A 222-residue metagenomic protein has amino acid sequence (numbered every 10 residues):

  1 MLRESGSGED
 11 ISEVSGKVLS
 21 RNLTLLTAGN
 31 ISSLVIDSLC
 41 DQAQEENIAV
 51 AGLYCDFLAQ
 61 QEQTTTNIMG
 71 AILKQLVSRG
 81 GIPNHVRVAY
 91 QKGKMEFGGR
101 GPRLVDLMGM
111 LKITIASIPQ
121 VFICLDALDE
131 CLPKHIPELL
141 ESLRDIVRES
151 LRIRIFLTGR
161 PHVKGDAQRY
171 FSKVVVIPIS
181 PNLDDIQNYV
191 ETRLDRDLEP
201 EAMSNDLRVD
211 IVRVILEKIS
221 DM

Functional and structural regions predicted by a protein language model:
M1-M222: Conserved NB-ARC/NACHT P-loop NTPase core of NLR-like innate immune receptors
